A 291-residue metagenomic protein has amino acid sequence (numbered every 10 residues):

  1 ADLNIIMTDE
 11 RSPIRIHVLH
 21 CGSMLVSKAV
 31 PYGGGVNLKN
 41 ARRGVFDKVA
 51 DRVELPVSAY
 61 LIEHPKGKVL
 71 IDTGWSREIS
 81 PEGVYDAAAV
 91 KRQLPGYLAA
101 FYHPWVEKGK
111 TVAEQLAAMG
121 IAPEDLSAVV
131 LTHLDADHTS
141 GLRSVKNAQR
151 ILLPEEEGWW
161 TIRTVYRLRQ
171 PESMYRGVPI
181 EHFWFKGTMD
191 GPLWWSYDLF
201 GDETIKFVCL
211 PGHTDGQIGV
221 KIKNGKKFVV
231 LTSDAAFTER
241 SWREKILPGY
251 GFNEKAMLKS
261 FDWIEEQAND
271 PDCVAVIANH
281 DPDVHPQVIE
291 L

Functional and structural regions predicted by a protein language model:
D2-A113, K227-S233, N269: Metallo-beta-lactamase
I6, Y102-D125, P154-C209, E254-C273: Metallo-beta-lactamase
D9, V36, L152-L153, I162-G177 (+2 more regions): C-terminal/domain-terminus segments
R15-V18, K28-V30, R52, S58-E63 (+2 more regions): Core dinuclear metal-dependent hydrolase active-site scaffold
C21-S23, T73-S76, L134, E157 (+3 more regions): Active-site metal-binding loops of divalent metal-dependent hydrolases
S27, L134-S140, T214-I218, F237-R240 (+1 more regions): Active-site environment of divalent metal-dependent phosphoester hydrolases
R77, R92-E114, I222-L291: Cap/insert and terminal regions of metallo-dependent hydrolase folds
V84-L153: Active-site metal-binding motif and surrounding structural segment of the metallo-beta-lactamase
